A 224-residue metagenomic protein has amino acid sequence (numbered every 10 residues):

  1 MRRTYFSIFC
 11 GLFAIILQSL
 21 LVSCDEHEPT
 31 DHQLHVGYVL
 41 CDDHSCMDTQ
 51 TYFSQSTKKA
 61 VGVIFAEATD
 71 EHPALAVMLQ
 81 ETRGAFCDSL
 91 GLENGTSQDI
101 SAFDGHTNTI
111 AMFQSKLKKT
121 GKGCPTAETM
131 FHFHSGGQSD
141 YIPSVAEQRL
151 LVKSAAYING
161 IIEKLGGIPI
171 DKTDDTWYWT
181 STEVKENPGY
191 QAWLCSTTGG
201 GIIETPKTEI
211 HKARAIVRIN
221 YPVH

Functional and structural regions predicted by a protein language model:
M1-C10: Bacterial N-terminal signal peptides that target proteins for export
C10-Q18: Hydrophobic helical h-region of N-terminal Sec-dependent signal peptides in bacterial secretory/periplasmic proteins
S19-S23: C-terminal motif of bacterial Sec signal peptides marking the signal peptidase cleavage site
C24-G136, K207-H224: Short, compositionally biased
E28, T173-H224: Terminal interaction module
V77, I142-P143: Short hydrophobic beta-strand that contains or immediately precedes a catalytic carboxylate
K119, G123-S139, V145-T198: An exposed tryptophan-centered "aromatic clamp" motif
